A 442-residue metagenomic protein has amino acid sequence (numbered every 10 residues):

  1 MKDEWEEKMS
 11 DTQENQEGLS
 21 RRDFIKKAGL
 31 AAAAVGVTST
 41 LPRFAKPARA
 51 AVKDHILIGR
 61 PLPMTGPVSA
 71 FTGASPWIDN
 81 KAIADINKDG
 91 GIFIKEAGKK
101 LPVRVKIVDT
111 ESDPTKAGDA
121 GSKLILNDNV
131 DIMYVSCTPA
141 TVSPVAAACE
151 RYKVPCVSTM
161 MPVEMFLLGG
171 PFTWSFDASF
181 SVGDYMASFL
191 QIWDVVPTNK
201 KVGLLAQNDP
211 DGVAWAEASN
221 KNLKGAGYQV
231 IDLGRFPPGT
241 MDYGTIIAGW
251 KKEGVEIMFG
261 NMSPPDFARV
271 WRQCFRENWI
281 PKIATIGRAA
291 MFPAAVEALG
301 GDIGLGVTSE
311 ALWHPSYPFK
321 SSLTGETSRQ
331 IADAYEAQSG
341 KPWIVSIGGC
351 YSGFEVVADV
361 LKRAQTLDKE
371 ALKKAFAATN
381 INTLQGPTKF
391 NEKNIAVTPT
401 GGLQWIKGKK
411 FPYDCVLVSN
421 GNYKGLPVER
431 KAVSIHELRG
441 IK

Functional and structural regions predicted by a protein language model:
M1-D23, K46-R49: N-terminal secretory signal peptides
K2, D23-F44: N-terminal export signals
G18, T40-L62: C-terminal segment of N-terminal export signals and the immediately downstream linker at the start of the mature
G59-N80, V108-P114, C137-T138, L205-V213 (+3 more regions): Extracytoplasmic "Venus flytrap"
W77, T115, V130-G234, K282-E310: Extracytoplasmic ligand/sensor domains, especially the bilobed periplasmic-binding protein
W77-V105: Signal peptide-proximal N-terminal region of secreted/periplasmic/extracellular or secretory-lumen proteins
P264-F267, S316-A377: Extracellular/periplasmic ligand-binding modules, especially the Venus flytrap/periplasmic-binding
L305, A377-K442: Solvent-exposed, acidic/polar segments of extracytosolic/periplasmic ligand-binding ectodomains
